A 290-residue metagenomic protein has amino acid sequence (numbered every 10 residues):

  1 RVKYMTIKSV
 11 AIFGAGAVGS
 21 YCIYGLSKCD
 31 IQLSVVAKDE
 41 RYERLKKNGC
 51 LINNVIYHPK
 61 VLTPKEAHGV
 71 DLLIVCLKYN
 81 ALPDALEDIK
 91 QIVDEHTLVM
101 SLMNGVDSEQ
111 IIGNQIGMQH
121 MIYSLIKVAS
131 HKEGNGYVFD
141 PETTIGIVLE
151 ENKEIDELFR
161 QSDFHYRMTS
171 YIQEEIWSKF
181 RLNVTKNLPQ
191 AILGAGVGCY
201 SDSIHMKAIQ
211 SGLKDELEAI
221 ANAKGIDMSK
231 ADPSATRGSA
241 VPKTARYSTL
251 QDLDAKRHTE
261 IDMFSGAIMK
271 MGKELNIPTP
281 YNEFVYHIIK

Functional and structural regions predicted by a protein language model:
M5-H58: NAD(P)+-binding Rossmann beta1-loop-alpha1 motif at the extreme N-terminus of oxidoreductases
T6, R160, S211-K290: NAD(P)-dependent Rossmann-like dehydrogenase/reductase catalytic/cofactor-binding core
V10, Q32-L33, V99, M121 (+1 more regions): Hydrophobic anchor at the start of a short beta-strand that flanks the dinucleotide cofactor-binding loop
I31-S34, L72-L73, E95-V99, T144-G146 (+1 more regions): Short active-site oxyanion
N54-Y137: Rossmann-like NAD(P)(H) cofactor-binding subdomain of soluble oxidoreductases
L102-K179, T185: Rossmann-fold dinucleotide-binding core
G136-G146, L193-D202, A245-A255: Helix-loop-beta segment of a Rossmann-like dinucleotide-binding subdomain
Q173-S201, H205-E218, T244: Active-site-proximal catalytic alpha-helix in oxidoreductases
